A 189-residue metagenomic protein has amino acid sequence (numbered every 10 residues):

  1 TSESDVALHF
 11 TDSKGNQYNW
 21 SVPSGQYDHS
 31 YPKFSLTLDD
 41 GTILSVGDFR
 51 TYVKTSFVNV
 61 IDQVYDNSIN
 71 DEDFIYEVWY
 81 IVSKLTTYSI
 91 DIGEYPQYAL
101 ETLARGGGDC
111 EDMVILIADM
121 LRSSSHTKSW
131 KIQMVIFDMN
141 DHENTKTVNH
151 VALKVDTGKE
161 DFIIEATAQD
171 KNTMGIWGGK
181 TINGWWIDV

Functional and structural regions predicted by a protein language model:
T1-V189: A structural boundary/capping signal
